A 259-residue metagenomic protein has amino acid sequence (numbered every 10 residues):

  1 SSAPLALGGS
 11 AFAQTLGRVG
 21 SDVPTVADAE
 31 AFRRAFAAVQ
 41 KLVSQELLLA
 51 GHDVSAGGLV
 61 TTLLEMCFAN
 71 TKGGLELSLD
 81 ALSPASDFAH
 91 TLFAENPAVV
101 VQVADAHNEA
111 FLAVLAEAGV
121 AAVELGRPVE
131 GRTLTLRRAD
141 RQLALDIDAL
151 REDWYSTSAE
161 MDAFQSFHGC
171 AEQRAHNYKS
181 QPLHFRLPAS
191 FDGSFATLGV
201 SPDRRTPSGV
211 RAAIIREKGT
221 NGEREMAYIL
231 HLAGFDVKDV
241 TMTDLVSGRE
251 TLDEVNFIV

Functional and structural regions predicted by a protein language model:
S1-F93, A104-R211, G219: Intein/HINT protein-splicing elements and their conserved insertion hotspots or analogous self-processing inserts
T61-T62, R224-E225, E250: Generic recognition of short, well-ordered alpha-helical segments
M66-G73, R224-V240: Short helix-loop-beta junction
A98: Mobile late-domain/C-terminal helix-loop "cap" segments that border catalytic sites or the cytosolic face
V101: Catalytic core of tubulin tyrosine ligase-like
G209-Y228, D239: Glycine-rich phosphate/diphosphate-binding loop of Rossmann-like nucleotide-binding domains
I229-L232, V237-V259: Flexible gly/pro-rich beta->alpha loop and the following alpha-helix that scaffold active-site loops
